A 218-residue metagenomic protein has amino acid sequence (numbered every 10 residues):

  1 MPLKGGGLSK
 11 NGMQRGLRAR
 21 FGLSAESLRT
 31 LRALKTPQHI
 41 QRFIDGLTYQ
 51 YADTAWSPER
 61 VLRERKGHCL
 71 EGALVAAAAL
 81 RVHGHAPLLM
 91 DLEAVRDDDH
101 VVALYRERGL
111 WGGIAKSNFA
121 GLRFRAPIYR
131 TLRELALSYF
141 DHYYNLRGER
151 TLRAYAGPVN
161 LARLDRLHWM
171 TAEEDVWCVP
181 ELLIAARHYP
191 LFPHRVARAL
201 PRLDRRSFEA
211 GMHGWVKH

Functional and structural regions predicted by a protein language model:
P2-H218: A structural boundary/capping signal
